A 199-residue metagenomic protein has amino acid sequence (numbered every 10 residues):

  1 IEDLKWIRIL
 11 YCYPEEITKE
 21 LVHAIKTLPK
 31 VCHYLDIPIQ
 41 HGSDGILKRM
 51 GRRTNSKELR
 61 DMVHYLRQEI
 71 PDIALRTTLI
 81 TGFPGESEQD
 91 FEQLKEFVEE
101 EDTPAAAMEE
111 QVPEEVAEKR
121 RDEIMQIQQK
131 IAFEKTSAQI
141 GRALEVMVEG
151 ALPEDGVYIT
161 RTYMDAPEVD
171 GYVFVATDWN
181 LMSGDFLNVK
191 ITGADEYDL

Functional and structural regions predicted by a protein language model:
I1-F91: Conserved SAM/AdoMet-binding glycine-rich loop
I9, I37, T78, V98 (+3 more regions): Conserved, mostly hydrophobic/aromatic
L21-V22, L94, V175-T177: Short beta-alpha junctions and helix-cap segments that line functional grooves
I25-T27, L94, M108-V112: Short, hinge-like loop/turn segments at secondary-structure boundaries
L35, S56-Q68, F91-E92, E96 (+3 more regions): Proteins enriched for Cys/Gly/acidic motifs involved in redox and nucleic-acid/cofactor modification
D44-R49, D102-M108: A short acidic, helix-capping loop that chelates divalent metal ions and anchors anionic groups
E86-E99, T192-L199: Short, intrinsically disordered, charge-balanced linker/junction segments flanking boundaries in proteins
T103-L199: Terminal RNA-binding accessory module
